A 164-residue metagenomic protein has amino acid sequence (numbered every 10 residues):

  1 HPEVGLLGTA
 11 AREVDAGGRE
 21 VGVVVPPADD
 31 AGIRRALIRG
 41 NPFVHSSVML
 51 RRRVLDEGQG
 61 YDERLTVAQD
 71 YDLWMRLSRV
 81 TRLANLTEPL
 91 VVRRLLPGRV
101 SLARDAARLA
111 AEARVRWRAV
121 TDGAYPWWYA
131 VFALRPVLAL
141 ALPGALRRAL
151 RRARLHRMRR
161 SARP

Functional and structural regions predicted by a protein language model:
H1-V21: Conserved donor NDP-sugar-binding/catalytic core segment of glycosyltransferases
T9-A10, V23-N41, D56, V120: Short, flexible, basic/aromatic active-site loop/helix in glycosyltransferases
A10, A84-L90: Catalytic beta-strand/loop signature of glycosyltransferases that borders the donor
A31-A36, V92-L96, L102-Y125, H156-R159: Catalytic core of nucleotide-sugar-dependent glycosyltransferases
V44-Q59: Conserved nucleotide-sugar donor-binding and metal-coordinating catalytic region shared by glycosyltransferases
T66-L73: Acidic donor-binding loop at a coil-to-helix junction in glycosyltransferase catalytic cores that engages
L73-R76, R82: Short active-site alpha-helical segment characteristic of glycosyltransferases and processive polysaccharide synthases
A139-P164: Terminal low-complexity segments of carbohydrate-biosynthetic enzymes
